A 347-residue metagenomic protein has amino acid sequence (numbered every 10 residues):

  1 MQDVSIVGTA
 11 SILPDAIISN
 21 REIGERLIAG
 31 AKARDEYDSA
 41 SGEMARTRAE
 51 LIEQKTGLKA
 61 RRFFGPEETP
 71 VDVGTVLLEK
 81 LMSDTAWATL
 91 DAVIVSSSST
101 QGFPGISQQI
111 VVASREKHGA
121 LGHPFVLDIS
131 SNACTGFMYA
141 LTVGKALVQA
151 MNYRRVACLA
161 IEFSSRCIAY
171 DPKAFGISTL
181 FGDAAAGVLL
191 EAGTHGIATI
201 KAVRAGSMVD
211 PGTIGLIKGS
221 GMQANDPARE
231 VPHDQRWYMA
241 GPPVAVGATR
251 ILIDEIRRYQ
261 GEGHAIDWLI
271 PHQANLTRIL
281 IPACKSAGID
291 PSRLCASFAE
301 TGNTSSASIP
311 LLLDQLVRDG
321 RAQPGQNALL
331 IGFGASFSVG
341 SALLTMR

Functional and structural regions predicted by a protein language model:
M1-P66, P172-V246, R250, D254 (+1 more regions): Condensing-enzyme catalytic core mediating Claisen C-C bond formation in acyl metabolism
I6-G8, I52, L81, V93 (+5 more regions): Buried hydrophobic positions in well-ordered alpha/beta secondary-structure cores of metabolic enzymes
V7-A10, S96, S130, V156-E162 (+2 more regions): Short beta-strand segments
A49-E50, F103-A120, A157-C167, N225-A228 (+1 more regions): Acidic-glycine-rich active-site phosphate/pyrophosphate-binding loop
V71, T75, S99-T100, S107-Q109 (+5 more regions): Claisen-condensing/thiolase-fold acyl-transfer catalytic domains that form or cleave C-C bonds in fatty acid
L77-D91, I253-W268, L316-R321: Phosphate/pyrophosphate-binding loops at sites that engage ATP/ADP/AMP, CoA/4′-phosphopantetheine, polyphosphate
K145, Q149-A184: Flexible, glycine-rich active-site loops centered on histidine and acidic residues that chelate a metal or position
A160-I161, I168, M208-G215, L276 (+1 more regions): Acyl-CoA/ACP chain-elongation machinery
